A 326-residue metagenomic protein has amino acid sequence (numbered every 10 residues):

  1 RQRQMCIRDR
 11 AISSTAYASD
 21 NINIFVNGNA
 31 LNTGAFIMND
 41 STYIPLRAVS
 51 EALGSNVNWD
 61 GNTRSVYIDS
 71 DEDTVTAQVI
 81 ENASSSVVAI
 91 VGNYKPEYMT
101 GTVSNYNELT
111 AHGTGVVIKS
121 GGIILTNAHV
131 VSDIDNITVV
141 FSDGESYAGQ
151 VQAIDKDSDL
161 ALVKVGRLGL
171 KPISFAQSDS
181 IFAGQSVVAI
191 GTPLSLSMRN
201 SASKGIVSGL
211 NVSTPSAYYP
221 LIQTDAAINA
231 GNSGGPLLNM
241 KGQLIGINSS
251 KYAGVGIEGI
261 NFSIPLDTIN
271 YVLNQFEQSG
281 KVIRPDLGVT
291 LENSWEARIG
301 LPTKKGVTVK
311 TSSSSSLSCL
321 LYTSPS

Functional and structural regions predicted by a protein language model:
R1-Q4, R8-D71: Primary recognition of N-terminal secretory signal peptides and signal-anchoring hydrophobic helices
Q2-D9, G242, Y322-S326: Conserved small/polar residues in nucleotide/adenosyl-binding loops
A18, L196-S197, T323: Intrinsically disordered, low-complexity Ser/Thr/Pro-rich tracts
M38-D40, S315, L320: Short helix-capping/hinge SLiMs at alpha-helix to coil transitions
D71-I299, K304-K305, S313-S314: Serine-dependent protease modules
I124-L125, L317-S324: Conserved PDZ fold ligand-binding element
